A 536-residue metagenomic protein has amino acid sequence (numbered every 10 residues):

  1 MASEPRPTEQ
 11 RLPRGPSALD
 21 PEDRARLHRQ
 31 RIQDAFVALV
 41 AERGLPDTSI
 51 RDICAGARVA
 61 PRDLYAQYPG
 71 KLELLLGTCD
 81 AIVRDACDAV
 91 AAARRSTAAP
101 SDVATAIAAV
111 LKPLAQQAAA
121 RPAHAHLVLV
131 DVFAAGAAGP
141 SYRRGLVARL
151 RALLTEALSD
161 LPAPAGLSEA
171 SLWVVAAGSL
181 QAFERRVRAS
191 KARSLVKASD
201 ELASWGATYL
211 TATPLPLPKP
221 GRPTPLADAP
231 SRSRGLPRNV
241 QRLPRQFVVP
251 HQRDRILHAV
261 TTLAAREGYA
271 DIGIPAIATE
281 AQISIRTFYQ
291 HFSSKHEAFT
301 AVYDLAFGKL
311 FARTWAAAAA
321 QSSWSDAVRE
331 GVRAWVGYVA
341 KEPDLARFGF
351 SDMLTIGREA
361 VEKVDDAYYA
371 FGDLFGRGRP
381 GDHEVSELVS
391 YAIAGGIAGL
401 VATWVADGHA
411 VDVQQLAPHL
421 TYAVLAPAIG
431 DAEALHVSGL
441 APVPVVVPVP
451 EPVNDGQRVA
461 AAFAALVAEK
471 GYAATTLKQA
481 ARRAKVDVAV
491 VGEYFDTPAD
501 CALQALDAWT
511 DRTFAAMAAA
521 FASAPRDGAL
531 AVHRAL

Functional and structural regions predicted by a protein language model:
M1-P16, Q116, A152, E156-S159 (+4 more regions): C-terminal peripheral helix-coil segments that are non-catalytic and often amphipathic
R24-L27, R31, V40, Y68 (+12 more regions): Alpha-helical DNA-contacting segments of helix-turn-helix folds
H28-A35, Q252-A259, G273, D455-A462: N-terminal positioning helix adjacent to the helix-turn-helix/winged-helix DNA-binding module
L39-E73, L263-E297, L466-D500, Q504: Helix-turn-helix
L45-T48, A86, H124-V128, L154 (+8 more regions): Short, structured motif recognition centered on aromatic/hydrophobic residues
A91-A123, W315-D344, D500, Q504 (+1 more regions): Hydrophobic alpha-helical connector segments
A118-A138, R151-T155, E184, A340-E359 (+3 more regions): Amphipathic alpha-helical segments used for helix-helix packing
A137-P162, E169-V174, L180-Q181, V196-S204 (+2 more regions): Amphipathic alpha-helical packing segments from all-alpha helical-bundle domains
